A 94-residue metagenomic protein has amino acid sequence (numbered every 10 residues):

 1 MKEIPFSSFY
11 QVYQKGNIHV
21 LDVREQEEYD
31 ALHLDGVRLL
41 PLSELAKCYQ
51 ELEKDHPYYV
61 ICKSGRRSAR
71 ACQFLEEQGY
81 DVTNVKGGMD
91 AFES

Functional and structural regions predicted by a protein language model:
M1-H19, Q26-P57, R66-S94: Rhodanese-like catalytic fold shared by cysteine-dependent sulfurtransferases and DSP/PTP-type phosphatases
I61: Short, surface-exposed ligand- or partner-binding patches at beta-edge/loop junctions that are enriched in aromatics
